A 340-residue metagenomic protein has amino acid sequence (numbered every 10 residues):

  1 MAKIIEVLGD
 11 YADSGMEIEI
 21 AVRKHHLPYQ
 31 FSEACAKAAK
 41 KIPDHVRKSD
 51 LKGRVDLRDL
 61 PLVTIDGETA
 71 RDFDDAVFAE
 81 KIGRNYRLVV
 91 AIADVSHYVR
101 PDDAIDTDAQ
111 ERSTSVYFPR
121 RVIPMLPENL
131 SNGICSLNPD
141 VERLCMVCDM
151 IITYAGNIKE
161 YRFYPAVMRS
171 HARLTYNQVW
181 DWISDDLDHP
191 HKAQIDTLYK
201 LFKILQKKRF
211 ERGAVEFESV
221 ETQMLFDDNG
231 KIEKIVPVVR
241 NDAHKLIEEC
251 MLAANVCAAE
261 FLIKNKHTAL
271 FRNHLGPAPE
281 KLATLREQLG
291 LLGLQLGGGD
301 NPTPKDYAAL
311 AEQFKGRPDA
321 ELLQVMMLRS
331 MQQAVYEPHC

Functional and structural regions predicted by a protein language model:
M1-C340: Conserved, carboxylate-rich catalytic/transport cores that coordinate ions
